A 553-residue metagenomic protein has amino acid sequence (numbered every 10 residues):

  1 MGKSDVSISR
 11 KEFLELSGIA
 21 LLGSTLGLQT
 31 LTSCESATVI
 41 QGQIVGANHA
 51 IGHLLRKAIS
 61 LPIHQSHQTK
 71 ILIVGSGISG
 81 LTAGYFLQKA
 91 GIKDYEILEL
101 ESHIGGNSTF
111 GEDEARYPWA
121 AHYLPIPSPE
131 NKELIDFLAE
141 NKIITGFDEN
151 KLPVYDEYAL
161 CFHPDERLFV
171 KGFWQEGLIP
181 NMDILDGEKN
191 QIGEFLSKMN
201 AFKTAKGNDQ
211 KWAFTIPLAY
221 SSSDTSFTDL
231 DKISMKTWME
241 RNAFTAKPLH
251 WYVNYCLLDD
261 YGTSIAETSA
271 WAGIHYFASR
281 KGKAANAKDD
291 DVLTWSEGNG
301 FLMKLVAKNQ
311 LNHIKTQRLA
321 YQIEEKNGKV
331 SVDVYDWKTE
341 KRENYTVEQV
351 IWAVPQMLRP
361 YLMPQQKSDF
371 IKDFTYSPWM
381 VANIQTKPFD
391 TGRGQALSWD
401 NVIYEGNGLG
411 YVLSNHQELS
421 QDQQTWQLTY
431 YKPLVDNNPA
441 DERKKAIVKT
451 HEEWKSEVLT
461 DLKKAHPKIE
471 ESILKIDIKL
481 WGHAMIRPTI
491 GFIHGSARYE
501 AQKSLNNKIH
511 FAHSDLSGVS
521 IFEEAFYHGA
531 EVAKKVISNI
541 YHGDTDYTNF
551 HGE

Functional and structural regions predicted by a protein language model:
G2-K70, K89: Extreme N-terminal leader/targeting segments of oxidoreductases
A37-S60, K171, G177-I179, D183 (+1 more regions): Conserved flavin/dinucleotide-binding core of flavoenzymes
T69-E96: N-terminal Rossmann-like FAD-binding beta1-loop-alpha1 element of flavoenzymes
Q88-G111: Glycine-rich FAD pyrophosphate-binding loop
A115-F202: Dinucleotide-binding Rossmann-like beta1-alpha1 core, especially the glycine-rich loop that anchors the ADP
N200, T204-Q322, W337: Active-site/ligand-binding neighborhood in enzyme catalytic cores
T316-Q427, A465: Mid-domain catalytic core of redox enzymes that form a hydrophobic substrate pocket/lid adjacent to a catalytic redox
